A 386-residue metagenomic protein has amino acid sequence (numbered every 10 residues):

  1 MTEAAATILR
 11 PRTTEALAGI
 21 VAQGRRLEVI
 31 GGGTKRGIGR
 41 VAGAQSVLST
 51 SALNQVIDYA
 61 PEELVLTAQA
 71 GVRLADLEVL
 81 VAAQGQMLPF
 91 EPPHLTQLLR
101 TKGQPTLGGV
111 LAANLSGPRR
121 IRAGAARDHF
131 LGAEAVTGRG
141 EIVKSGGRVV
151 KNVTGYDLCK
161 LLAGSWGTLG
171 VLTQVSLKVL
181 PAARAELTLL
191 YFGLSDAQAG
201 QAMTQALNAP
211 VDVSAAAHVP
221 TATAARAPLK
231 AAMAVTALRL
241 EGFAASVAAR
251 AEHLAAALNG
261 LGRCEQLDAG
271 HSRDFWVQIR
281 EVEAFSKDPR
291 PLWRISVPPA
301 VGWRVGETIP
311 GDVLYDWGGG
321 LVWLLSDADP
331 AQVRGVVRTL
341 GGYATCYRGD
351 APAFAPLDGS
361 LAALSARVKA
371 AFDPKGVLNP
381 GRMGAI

Functional and structural regions predicted by a protein language model:
T2-V29, T50-G103, L111, L115-R148 (+3 more regions): N-terminal glycine-rich flavin-associated loop
A16-L17, D76-L77, D196-Q201, A245-E252 (+2 more regions): Short, conserved charged micro-motifs
G24-L27, V81, L258, V337 (+1 more regions): A generic structural signal for well-ordered alpha-helical segments
V29-K35: Glycine-rich beta-strand-to-loop/alpha-helix junction loops that act as flexible
G31, L238, L324: Residue-level signal for inorganic ion chemistry
R36-A42, P228-L229: Short glycine-biased active-site loop of nucleotidyltransferases that positions the nucleotide triphosphate and helps
V41-A44, S51, L261-I386: Conserved glycine-rich FAD pyrophosphate-binding loop
A112, L131-P289: C-terminal substrate-binding/cap subdomain adjacent to the FAD-binding core in PCMH-type and related FAD-linked
